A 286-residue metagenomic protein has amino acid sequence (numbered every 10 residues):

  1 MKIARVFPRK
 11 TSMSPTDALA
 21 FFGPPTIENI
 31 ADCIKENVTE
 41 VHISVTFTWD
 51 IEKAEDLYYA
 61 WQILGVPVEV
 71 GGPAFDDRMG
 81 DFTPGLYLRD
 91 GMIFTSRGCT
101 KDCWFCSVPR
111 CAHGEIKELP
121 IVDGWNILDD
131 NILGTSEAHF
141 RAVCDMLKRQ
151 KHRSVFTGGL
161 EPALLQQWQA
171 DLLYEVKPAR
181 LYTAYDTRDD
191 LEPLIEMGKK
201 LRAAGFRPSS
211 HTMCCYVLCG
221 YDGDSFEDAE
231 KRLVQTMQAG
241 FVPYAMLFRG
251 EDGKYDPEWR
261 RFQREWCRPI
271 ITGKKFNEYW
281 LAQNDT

Functional and structural regions predicted by a protein language model:
M1-P67: A short, structured N-terminal alpha-helical element that caps or precedes a catalytic domain
M1-T11, T83-H113, V122-L133: N-terminal pre-triad scaffold of radical SAM enzymes
R5, E40-T48, S107-L201, S210-D222 (+1 more regions): Core AdoMet radical
P24-C33, L165-L173, F226-R232: Short, acidic/polar
L57, K117-E118, D228-R232: Short alpha-helix in the alpha/beta-hydrolase fold that links the catalytic acid
L64-D77: Short beta-strand elements of ligand-binding domains
D76-T83, G253-E258: Glycine-rich, charge-decorated loop segments at or immediately adjacent to ligand/cofactor-binding or catalytic sites
E175-V176, R180-Y182, D189-T286: A structural motif corresponding to the C-terminal lobe/cap of the Radical SAM core domain
